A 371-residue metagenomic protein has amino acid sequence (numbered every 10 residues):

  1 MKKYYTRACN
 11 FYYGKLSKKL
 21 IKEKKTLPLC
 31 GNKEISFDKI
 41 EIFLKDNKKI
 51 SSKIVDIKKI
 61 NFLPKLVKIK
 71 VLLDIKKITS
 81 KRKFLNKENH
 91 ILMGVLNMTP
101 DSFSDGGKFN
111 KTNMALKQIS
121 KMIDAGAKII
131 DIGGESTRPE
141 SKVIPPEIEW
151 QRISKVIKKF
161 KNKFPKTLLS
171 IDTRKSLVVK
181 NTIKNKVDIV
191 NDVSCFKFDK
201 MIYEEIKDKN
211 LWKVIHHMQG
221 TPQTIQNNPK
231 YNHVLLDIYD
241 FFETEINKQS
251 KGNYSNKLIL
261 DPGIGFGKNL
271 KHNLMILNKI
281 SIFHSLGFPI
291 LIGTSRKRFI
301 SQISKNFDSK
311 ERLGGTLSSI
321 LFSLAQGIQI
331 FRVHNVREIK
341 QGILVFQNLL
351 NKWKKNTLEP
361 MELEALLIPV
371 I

Functional and structural regions predicted by a protein language model:
M1-E23, K33, F103-N113, Q118 (+5 more regions): Active-site-adjacent loop and "lid" segments of alpha/beta metabolic enzymes
M1-R82: N-terminal accessory interaction module
K39, I91-V95, K128-D131, K166-S170 (+5 more regions): Structural preference for beta-strand elements that scaffold enzyme active sites
L73-G107, N113, K121-D124: Glycine-rich adenosyl-nucleotide cofactor-binding module
M122-I123, I129, T173, F198: Active-site loop-to-helix "anion-binding N-cap" substructures in soluble metabolic enzymes
I132-S136: Short, conserved active-site loops that position catalytic residues or coordinate cofactors/metal ions across diverse
N162-K166, K251-Y254, S285-G287: Short helix-capping segments at alpha-helix termini
E243-L258: Phosphate/pyrophosphate-binding loops at sites that engage ATP/ADP/AMP, CoA/4′-phosphopantetheine, polyphosphate
